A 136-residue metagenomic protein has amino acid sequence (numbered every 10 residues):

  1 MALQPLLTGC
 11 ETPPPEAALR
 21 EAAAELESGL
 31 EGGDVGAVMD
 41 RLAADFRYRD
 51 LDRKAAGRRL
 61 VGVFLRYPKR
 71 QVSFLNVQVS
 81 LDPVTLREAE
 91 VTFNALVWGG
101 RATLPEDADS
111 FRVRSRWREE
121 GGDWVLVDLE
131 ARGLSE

Functional and structural regions predicted by a protein language model:
M1-A2: N-terminal export leaders
L6-D34, D40: Short, low-complexity N-terminal intrinsically disordered segments enriched in polar/charged residues
T12-L19, E31, R49-R53, R70 (+1 more regions): Solvent-exposed, acidic/flexible segments
E25-E27, A43-R49, A102-T103: Second-shell loop/turn segments in exported
V35, P68-K69, G122: Generic structural signal for secondary-structure transition and capping sites
M39-Q78, V84, F93: Short solvent-exposed beta->alpha transition segments
D82-E136: Exposed beta-sheet edge and beta->alpha loop/turn motif
